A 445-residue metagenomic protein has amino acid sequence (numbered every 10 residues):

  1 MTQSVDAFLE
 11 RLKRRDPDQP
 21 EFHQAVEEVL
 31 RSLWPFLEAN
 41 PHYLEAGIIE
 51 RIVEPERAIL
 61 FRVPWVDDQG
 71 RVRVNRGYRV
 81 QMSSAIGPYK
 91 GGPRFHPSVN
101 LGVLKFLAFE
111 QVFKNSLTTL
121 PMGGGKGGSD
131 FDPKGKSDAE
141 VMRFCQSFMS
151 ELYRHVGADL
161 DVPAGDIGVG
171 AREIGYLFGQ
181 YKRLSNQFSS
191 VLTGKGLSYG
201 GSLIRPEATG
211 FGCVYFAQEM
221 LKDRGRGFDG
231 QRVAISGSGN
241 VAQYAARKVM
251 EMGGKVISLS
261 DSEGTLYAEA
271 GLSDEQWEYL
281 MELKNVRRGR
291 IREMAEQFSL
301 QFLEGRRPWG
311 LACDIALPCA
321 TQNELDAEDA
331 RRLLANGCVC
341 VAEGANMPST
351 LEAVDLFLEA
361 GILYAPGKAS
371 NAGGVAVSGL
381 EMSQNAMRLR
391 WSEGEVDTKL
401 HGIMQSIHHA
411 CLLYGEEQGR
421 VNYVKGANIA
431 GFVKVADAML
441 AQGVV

Functional and structural regions predicted by a protein language model:
M1-L203, K434-G443: N-terminal ligand-binding/catalytic initiation module
T2-A25, M220, L334-V445: Adenosine-phosphate binding glycine-rich loop
D6-E10, E27, R31-W34, L101 (+13 more regions): Predominant activation on well-ordered alpha-helical scaffold segments within soluble catalytic domains
G70, D166-I167, S202-T209, A234-S238 (+2 more regions): Active-site nucleophile and cofactor-binding loops and adjacent substrate-binding regions of central metabolic enzymes
L160-A164, Q187-L192, I235, S258-D261 (+5 more regions): General beta-strand structural signal in soluble alpha/beta enzymes
R183, Q218-R226, Q322, R331 (+1 more regions): Conserved helix-loop functional segments at active or binding sites
T193-G196, G201-A312: Glycine-rich phosphate/diphosphate-binding loop of Rossmann-like nucleotide-binding domains
G264-Y364, A369: Rossmann-like adenosine-cofactor binding region
